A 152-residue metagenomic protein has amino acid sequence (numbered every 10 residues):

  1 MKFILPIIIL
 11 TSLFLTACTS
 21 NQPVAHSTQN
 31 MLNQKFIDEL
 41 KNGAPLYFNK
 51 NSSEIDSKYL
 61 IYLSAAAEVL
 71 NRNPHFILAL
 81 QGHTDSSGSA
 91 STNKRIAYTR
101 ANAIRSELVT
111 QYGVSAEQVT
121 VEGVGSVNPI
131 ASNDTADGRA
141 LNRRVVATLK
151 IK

Functional and structural regions predicted by a protein language model:
M1-K2, T19: N-terminal hydrophobic targeting signals that begin at the initiator methionine
K2, A67, R72, Y112-V119: Mature, folded catalytic cores of secreted/periplasmic enzymes
K2-I9: Sec-dependent signal peptide recognition, specifically the positively charged N-region followed immediately by
F14-A17: C-terminal motif of bacterial Sec signal peptides marking the signal peptidase cleavage site
T19-I77, I151-K152: Periplasmic peptidoglycan-binding/tethering modules of Gram-negative envelope proteins
H83-K152: Periplasmic OmpA-like peptidoglycan-binding domain that tethers envelope proteins to the cell wall
